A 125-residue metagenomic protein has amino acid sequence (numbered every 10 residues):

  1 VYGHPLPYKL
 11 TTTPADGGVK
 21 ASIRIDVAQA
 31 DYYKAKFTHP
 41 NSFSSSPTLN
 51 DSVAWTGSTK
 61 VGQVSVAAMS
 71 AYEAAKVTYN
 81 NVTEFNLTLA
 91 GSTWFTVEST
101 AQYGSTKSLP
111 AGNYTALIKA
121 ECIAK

Functional and structural regions predicted by a protein language model:
V1-A54, N81-K125: N-terminal small/polar-rich segments of proteins
S46-Y79: Terminal beta-strand-rich extracellular "head" domains that mediate receptor/glycan or other ligand binding
